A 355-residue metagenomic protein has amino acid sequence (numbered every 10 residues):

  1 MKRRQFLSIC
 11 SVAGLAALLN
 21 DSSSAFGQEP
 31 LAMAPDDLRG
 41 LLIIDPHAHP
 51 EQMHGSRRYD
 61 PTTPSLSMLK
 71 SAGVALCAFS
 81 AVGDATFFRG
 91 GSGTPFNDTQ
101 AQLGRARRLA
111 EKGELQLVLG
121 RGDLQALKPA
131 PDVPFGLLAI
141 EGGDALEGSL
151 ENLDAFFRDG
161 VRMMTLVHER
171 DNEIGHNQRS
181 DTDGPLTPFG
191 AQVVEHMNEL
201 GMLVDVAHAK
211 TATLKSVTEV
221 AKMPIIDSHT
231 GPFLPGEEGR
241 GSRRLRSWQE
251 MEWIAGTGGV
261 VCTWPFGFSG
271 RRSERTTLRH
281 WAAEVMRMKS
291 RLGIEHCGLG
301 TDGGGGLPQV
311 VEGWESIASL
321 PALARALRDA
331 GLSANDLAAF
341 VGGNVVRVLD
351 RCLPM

Functional and structural regions predicted by a protein language model:
K2-D21, F26-T182, F233, E237 (+1 more regions): N-terminal hydrophobic targeting/anchoring segments and the immediately downstream early-domain regions of hydrolases
S149-L153, A212-M223: Distinct, well-ordered alpha-helical segments
D183-T218: Loop-centered beta-sheet repeat module
P224-T230: Short hydrophobic/aromatic-enriched beta-strand-loop microsegments
